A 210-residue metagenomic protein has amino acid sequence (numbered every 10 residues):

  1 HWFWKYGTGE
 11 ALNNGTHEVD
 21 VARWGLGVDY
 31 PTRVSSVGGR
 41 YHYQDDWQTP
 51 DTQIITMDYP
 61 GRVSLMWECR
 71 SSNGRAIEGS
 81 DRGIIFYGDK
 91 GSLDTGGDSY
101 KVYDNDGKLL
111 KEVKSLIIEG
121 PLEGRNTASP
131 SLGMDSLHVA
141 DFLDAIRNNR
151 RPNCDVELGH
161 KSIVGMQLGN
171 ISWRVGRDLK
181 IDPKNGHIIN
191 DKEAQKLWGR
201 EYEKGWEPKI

Functional and structural regions predicted by a protein language model:
H1-E157, K161-I210: Contiguous beta-strand/loop segments that form the cofactor/metal-binding neighborhood of enzyme cores
